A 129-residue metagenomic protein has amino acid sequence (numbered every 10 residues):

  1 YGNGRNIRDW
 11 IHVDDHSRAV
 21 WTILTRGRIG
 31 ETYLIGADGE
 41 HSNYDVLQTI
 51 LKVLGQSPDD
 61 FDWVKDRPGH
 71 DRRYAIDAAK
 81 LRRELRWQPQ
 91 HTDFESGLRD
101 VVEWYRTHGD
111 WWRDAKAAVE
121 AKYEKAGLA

Functional and structural regions predicted by a protein language model:
Y1-A129: C-terminal substrate-binding subdomain of Rossmann-fold SDR/epimerase-dehydratase oxidoreductases
